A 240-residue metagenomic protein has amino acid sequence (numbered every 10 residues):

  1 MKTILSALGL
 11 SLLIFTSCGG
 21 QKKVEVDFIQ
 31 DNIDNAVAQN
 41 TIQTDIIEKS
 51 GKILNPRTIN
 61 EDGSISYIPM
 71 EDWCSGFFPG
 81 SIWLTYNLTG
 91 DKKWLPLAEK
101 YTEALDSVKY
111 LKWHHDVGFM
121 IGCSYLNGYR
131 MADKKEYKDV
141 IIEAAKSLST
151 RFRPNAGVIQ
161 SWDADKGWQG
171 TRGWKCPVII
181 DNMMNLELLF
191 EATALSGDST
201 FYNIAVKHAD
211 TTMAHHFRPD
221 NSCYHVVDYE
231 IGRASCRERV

Functional and structural regions predicted by a protein language model:
M1-D27: Bacterial Sec-dependent N-terminal signal peptides
Q21-R239: Glycan-recognition and catalytic cores of secretory/periplasmic carbohydrate-active enzymes
